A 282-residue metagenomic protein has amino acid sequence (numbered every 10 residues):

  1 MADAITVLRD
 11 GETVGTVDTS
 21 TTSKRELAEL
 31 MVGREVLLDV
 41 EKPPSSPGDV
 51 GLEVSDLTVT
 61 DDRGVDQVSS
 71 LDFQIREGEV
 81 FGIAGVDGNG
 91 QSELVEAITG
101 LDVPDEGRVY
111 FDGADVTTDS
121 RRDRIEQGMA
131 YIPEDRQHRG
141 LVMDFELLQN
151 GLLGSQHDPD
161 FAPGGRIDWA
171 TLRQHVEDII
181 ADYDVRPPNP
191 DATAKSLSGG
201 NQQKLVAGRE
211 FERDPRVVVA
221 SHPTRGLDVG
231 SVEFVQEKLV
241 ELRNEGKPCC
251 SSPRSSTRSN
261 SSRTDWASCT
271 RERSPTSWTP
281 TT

Functional and structural regions predicted by a protein language model:
M1-T282: Glycine-rich phosphate-binding loops of nucleotide-dependent enzymes
